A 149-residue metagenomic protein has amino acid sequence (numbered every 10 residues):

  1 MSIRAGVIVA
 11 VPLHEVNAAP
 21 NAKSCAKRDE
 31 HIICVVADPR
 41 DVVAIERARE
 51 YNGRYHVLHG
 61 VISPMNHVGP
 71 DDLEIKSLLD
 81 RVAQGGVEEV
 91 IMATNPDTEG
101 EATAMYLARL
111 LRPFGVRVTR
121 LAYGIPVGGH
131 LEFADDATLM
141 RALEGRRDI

Functional and structural regions predicted by a protein language model:
M1-V42: Cys/His-rich short segments
I3-R4, D41, Y51, H59 (+2 more regions): Aromatic-residue detector
P12-L13, P20, P64, P70 (+2 more regions): Proline-rich intrinsically disordered, low-complexity coils
A26-A93: Extended interfacial segments that mediate partner engagement and assembly in macromolecular machines
A48, L79-I91, N95-I149: Long C-terminal interaction/binding lobes of large macromolecular proteins
